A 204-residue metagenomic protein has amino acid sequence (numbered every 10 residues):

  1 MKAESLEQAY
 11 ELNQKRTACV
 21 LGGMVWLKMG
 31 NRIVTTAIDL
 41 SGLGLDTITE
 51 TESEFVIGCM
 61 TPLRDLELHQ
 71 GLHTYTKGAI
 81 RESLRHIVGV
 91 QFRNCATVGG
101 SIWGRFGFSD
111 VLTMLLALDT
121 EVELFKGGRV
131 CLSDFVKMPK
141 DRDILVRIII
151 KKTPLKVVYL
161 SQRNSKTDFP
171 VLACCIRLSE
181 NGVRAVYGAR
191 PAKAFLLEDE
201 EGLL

Functional and structural regions predicted by a protein language model:
M1-L204: C-terminal structural segment of proteins
